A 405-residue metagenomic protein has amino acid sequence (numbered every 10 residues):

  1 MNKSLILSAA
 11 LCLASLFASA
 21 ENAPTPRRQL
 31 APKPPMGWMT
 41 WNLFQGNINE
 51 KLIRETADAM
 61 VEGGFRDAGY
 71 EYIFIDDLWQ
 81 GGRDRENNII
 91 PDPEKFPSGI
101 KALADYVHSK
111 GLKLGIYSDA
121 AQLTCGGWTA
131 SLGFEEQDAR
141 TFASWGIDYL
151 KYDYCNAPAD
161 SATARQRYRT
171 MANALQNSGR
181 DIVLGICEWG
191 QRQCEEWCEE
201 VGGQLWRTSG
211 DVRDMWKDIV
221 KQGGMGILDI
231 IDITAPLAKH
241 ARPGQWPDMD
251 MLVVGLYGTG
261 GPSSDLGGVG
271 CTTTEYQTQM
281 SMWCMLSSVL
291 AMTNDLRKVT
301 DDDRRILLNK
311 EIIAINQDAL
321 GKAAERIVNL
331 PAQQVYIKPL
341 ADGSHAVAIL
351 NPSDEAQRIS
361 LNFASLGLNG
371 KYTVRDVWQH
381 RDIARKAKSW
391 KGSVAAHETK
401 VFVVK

Functional and structural regions predicted by a protein language model:
A10-S19: Hydrophobic h-region of N-terminal signal peptides that target proteins for export in Gram-negative bacteria
P34-T40, G69-D76, K113-S118, D148-D153 (+6 more regions): Structural recognition of the beta-strand scaffold that forms the well-ordered cores of secreted hydrolase catalytic
T56, M60-S161, R167: Aromatic-lined carbohydrate-binding/catalytic grooves of carbohydrate-active enzymes
V183-N294: Glycan-recognition surfaces
Q277, W283-L286, A291-T293, N329-L368: Carbohydrate-binding surface patches
T278-I327: Catalytic cores of secreted or luminal carbohydrate-active enzymes
A364-Q379: Solvent-exposed beta-hairpin/edge-strand motifs
R385-K405: C-terminal beta-strand-rich structural cap/linker in extracellular carbohydrate-active enzymes
